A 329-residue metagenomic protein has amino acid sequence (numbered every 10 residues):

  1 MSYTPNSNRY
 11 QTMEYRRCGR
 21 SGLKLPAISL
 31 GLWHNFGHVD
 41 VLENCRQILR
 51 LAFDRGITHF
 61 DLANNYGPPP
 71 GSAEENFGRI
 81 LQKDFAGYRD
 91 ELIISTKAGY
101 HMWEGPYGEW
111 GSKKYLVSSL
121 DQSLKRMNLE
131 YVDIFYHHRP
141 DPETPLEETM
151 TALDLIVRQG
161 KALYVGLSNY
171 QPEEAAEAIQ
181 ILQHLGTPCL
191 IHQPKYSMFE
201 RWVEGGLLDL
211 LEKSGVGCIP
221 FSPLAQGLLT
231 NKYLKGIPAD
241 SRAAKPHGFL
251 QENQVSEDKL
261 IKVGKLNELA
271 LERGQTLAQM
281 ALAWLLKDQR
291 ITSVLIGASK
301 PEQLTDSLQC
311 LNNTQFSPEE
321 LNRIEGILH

Functional and structural regions predicted by a protein language model:
M1-L92: N-terminal binding-site loop/beta-alpha segment at the start of enzyme catalytic domains that lines or forms
S2-T12, T144-H329: Beta/alpha (TIM)-barrel catalytic core signal, keyed to glycine-rich beta->alpha loops juxtaposed to Asp/Glu that bind
G19-G37, S95-G108, Y131, Y136: N-terminal small/glycine-rich loop or linker at the start of catalytic domains across soluble metabolic enzymes
P26-L30, F60-L62, L92-T96, F135-H137 (+4 more regions): Hydrophobic faces of well-ordered beta-strands that scaffold small-molecule active sites in alpha/beta enzyme cores
F36-V41, N65-A73, D141-P145, P172-E173 (+1 more regions): Acidic-and-aromatic substrate-binding clefts and catalytic sites of carbohydrate-active enzymes
D40-A52, G111-M127, A175-I179: Short, acidic/polar
D40-N44, S72, N76, Y107-Y115 (+2 more regions): Alpha-helix N-cap and loop-to-helix initiation/capping positions
L124-T144: Active-site groove signature of glycoside hydrolases
